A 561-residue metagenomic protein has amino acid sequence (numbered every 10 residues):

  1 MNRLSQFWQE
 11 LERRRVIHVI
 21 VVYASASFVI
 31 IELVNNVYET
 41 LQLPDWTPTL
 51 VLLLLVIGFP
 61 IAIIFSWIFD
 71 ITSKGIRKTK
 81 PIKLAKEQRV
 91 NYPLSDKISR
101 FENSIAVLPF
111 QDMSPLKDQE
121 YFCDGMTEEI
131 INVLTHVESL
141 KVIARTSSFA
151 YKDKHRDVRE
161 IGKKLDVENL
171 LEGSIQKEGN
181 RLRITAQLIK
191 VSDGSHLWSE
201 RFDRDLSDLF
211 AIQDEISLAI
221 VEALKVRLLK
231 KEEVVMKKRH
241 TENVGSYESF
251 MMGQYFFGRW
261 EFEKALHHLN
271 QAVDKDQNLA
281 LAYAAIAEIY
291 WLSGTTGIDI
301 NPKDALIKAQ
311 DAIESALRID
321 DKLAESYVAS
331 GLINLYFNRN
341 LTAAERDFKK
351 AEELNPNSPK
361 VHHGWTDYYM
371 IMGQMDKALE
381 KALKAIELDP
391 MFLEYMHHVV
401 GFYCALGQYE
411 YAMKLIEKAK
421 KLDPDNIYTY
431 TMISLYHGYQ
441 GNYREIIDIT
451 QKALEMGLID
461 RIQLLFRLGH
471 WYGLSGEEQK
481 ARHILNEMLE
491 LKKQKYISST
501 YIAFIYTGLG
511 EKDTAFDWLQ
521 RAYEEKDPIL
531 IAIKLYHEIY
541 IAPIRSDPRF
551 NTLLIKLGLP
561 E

Functional and structural regions predicted by a protein language model:
M1, H240-Y247, M251, E263 (+4 more regions): Amphipathic alpha-helical repeat elements characteristic of tetratricopeptide repeat
M1-Q88, K141, D166, D193-S195: An N-terminal, helix-rich hydrophobic module
R14, V137, D276, D320 (+2 more regions): Acidic-histidine catalytic/liganding microenvironments
I68, E87-S95, L116, D124-H267: Catalytic-center loop of serine/cysteine hydrolases
K97-D124: A structural "domain/chain start" motif
S246-G373, E387-G401, L530-L535: Short coil/linker segments at helix-helix boundaries
A343, F348-K349, V361, Y369-E561: Alpha-helical protein-protein interaction modules
